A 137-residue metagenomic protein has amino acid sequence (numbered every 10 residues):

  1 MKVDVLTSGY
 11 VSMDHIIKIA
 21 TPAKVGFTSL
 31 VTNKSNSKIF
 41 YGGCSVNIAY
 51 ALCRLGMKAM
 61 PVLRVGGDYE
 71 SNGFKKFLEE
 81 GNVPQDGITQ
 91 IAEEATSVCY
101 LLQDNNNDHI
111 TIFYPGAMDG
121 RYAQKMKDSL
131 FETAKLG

Functional and structural regions predicted by a protein language model:
M1-R64, S71-G73: Glycine-rich phosphate/adenosyl-contacting loop at the front of the ribokinase-like
T28-N36, R54-L136: Conserved N-terminal subdomain of the carbohydrate kinase-like
